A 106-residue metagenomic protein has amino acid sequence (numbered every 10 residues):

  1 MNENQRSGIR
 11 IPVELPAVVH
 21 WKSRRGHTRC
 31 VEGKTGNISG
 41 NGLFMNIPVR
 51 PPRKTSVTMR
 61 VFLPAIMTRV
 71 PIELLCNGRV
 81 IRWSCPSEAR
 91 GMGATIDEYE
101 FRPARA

Functional and structural regions predicted by a protein language model:
M1-A106: Structured alpha-helical
